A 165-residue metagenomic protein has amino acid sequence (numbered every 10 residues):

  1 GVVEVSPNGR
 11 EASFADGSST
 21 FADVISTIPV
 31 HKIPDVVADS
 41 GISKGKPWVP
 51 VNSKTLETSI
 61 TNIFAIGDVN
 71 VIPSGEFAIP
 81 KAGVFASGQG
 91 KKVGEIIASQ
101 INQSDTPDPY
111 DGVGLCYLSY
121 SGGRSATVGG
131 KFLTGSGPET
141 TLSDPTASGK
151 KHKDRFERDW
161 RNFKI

Functional and structural regions predicted by a protein language model:
G1-R10: A conserved short coil-to-beta-strand element within the FAD-binding core of flavoproteins
V3, P109-A126: Flavin (FAD/FMN) cofactor-binding core of flavoprotein oxidoreductases
R10-A12, S125: Hydrophobic residues embedded in beta-strands of well-ordered beta-sheets
A15-G17: Glycine-centered tight beta-turn/hairpin loop motif at sheet-sheet or coil-to-beta transitions
S19-G88, E95: FAD-site-proximal beta/loop scaffold in flavoenzymes
V84-G112: Internal hydrophobic alpha-helix adjacent to the cofactor/substrate pocket in enzyme cavities
T127-I165: C-terminal auxiliary extensions adjacent to catalytic cores
